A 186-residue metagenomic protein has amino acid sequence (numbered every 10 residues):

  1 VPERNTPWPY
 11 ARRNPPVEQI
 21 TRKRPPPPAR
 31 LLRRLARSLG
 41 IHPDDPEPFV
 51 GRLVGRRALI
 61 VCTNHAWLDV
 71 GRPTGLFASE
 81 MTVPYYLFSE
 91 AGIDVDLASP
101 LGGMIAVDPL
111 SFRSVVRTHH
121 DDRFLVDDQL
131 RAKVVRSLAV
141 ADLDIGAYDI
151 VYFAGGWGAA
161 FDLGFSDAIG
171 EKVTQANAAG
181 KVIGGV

Functional and structural regions predicted by a protein language model:
P2-A179: Extended, subdomain-level signal for the structured scaffold at the beginning of enzyme domains
I183-V186: Short, glycine-/small-residue-rich phosphate/pyrophosphate-handling segment
